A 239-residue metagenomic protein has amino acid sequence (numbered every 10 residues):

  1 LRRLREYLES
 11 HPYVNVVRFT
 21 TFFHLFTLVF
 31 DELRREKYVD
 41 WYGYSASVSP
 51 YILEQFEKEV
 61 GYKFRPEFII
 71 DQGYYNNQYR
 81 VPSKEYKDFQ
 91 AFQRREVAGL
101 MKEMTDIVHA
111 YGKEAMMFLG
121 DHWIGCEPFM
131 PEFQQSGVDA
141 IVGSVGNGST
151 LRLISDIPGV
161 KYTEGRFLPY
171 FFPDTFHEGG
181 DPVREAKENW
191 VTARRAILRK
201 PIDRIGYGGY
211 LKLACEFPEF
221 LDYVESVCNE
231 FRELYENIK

Functional and structural regions predicted by a protein language model:
L1-K239: Glycan-processing catalytic domains of CAZymes
